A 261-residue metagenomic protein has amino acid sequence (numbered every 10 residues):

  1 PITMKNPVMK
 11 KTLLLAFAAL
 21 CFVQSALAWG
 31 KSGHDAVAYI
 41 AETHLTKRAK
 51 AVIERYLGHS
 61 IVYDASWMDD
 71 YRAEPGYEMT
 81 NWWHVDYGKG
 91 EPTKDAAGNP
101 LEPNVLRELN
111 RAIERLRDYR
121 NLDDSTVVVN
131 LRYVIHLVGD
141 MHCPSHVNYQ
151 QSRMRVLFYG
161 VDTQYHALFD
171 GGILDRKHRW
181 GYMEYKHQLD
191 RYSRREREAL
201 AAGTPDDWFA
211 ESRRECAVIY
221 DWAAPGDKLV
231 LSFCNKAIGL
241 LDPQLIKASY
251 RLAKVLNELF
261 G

Functional and structural regions predicted by a protein language model:
M4-T12: Positively charged n-region of N-terminal signal peptides that target proteins for export
K10, V23, M141-H142, Y250: Residue-level micro-sites within transmembrane alpha helices that shape and flank functional polar/acidic positions
T12-F22: Sec-dependent N-terminal signal peptides
L27-L137, P144-G261: N-terminal, motif-rich segments that launch catalysis or mediate targeting to/interaction with membranes, typified by
